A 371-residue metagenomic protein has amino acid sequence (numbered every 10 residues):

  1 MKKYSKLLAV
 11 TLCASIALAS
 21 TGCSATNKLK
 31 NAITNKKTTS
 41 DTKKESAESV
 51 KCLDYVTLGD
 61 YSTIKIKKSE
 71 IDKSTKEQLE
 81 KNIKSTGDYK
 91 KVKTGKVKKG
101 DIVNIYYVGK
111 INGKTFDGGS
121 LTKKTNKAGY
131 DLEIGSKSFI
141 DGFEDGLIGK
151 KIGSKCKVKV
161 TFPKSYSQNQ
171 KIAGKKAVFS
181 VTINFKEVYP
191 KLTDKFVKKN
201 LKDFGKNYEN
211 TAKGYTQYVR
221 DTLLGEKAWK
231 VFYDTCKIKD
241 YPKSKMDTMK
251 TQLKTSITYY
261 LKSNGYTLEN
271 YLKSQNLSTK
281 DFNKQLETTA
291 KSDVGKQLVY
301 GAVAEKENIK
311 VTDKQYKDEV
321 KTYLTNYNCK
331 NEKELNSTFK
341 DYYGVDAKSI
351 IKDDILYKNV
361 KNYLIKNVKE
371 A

Functional and structural regions predicted by a protein language model:
K2-N27: Sec-dependent N-terminal signal peptides of Gram-positive bacterial secreted proteins and lipoproteins
L8, C23-A371: FKBP-type peptidyl-prolyl cis-trans isomerases
